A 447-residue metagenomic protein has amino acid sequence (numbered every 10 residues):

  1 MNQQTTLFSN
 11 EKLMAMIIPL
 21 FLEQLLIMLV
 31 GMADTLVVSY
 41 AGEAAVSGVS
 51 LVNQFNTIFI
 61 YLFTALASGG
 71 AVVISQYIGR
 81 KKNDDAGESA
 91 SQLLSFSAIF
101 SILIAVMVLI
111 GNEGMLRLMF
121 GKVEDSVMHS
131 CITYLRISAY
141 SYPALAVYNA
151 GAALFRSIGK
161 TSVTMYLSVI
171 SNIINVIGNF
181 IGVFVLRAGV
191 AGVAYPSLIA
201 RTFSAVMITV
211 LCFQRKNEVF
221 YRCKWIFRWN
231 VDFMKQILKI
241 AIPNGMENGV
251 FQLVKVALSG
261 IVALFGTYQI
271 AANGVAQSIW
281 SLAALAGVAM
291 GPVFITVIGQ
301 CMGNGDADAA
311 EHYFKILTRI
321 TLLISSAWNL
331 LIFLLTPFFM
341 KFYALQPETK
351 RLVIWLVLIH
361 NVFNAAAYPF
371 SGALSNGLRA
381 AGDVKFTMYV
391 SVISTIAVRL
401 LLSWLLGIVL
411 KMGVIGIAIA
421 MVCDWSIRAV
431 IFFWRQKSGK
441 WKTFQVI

Functional and structural regions predicted by a protein language model:
M1-L20, I74-S141, V183-I242, I298-N364 (+1 more regions): Short alpha-helical transmembrane segments in multi-pass integral membrane proteins
Q4-L36, Y40-A41, T57-G69, V73 (+5 more regions): N-terminal transmembrane alpha-helices
A15-D34, I137, Y148, S171 (+4 more regions): Transmembrane helical elements of multi-pass membrane transporters/channels
I18, L22, V52-F55, S95 (+14 more regions): Hydrophobic residues within alpha-helical transmembrane segments of multi-pass solute transporters/permease subunits
L25, L29-S47, L116-D125, I181-A188 (+5 more regions): Helix-terminus/linker motif at the lipid-water interface of multi-pass membrane proteins
V38-T57, S89, D125-S130, V190-A191 (+5 more regions): Interfacial/gating helices of multi-pass transporter permease domains
V46-V106, L145-T164, S259, I270-T336 (+1 more regions): Small-residue-rich hydrophobic transmembrane alpha-helices
A67, I137-R156, T164-N175, V193-I208 (+5 more regions): Short runs within selected transmembrane alpha-helices of multi-pass transporters and secretion channels
